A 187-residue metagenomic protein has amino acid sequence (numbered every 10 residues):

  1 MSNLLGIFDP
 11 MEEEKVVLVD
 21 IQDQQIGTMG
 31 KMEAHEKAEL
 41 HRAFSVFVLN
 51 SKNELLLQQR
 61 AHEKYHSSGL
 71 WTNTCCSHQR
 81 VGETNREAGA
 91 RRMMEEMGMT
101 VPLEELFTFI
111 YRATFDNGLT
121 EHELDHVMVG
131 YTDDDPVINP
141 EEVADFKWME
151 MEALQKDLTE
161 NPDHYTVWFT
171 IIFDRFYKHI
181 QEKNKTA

Functional and structural regions predicted by a protein language model:
L4-S45, L49-S51: Acidic, metal-coordinating catalytic segment for phosphate/diphosphate chemistry, firing primarily on the Nudix
I21-Q24, N53, G69, G118: Detector for glycine-centered tight turns/loop "hinges" at secondary-structure junctions
G30-M32, G69, I110-R112, L119-A187: Nudix hydrolase/Nudix homology domain
H35, H41, H78, H122 (+1 more regions): Histidine-centered active-site/metal-ligand motif
A43-C75: A glycine-rich, hydrophobic loop/mini-helix early in the fold
V46, C75, E105, H126-M128: A structural signal for short, well-ordered beta-strand segments
L56-L57, T72-L106: The catalytic Nudix box helix
